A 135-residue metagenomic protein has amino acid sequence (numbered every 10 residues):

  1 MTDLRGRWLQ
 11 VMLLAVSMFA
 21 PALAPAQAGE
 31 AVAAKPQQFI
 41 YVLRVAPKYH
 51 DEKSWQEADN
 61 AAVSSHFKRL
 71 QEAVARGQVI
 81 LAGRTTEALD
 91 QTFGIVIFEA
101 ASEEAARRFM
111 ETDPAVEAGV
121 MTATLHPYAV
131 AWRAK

Functional and structural regions predicted by a protein language model:
M1, A20-A33: Polar low-complexity intrinsically disordered regions
M1-M12: Bacterial N-terminal signal peptides that target proteins for export
Q10-A22: Bacterial N-terminal signal peptides
Q27-K135: Conserved, structured core segments of small domains
